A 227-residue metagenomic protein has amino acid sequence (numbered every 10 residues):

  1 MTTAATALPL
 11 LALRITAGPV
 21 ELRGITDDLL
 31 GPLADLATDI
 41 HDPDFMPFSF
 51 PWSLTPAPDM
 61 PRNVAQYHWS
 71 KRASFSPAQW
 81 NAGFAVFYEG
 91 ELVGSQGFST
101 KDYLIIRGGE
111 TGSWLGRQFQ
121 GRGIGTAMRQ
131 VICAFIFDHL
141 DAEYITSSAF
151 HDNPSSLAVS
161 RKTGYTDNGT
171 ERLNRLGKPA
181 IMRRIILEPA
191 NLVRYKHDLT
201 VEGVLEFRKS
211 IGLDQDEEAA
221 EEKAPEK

Functional and structural regions predicted by a protein language model:
M1-Q118, F135, L173-K227: GNAT-family acyltransferases
I106, G123, S155: Residues that form or flank phosphate/diphosphate-binding pockets in enzymes that use nucleotide phosphates
S113-L115, G121-I136, A158-K162: Conserved acetyl-CoA-binding loop-helix of GNAT-fold acetyltransferases
D138-S148: Conserved GNAT acetyl-CoA-binding A-motif
S147-L157: Conserved beta-strand-loop-alpha-helix junction that forms the acyl-donor binding cleft
S148, E171-L173: Short, Lys/Arg-rich nucleic-acid/phosphate-binding segment
R161-E171: Conserved acetyl-CoA-binding loop of GNAT-fold acetyltransferases
